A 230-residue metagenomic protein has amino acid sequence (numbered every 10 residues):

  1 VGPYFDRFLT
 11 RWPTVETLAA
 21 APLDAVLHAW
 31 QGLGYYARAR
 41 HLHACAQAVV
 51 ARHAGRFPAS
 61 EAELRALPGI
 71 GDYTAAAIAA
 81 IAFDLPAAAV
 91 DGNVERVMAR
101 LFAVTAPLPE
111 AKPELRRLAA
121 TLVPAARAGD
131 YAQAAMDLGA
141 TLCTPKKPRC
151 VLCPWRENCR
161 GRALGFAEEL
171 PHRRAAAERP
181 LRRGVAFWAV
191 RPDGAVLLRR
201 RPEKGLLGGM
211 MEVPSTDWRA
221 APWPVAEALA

Functional and structural regions predicted by a protein language model:
V1-E169: Catalytic cores of DNA base-excision repair glycosylases
D137-A230: Intrinsically disordered, low-complexity, charged terminal extensions of DNA damage-control enzymes
